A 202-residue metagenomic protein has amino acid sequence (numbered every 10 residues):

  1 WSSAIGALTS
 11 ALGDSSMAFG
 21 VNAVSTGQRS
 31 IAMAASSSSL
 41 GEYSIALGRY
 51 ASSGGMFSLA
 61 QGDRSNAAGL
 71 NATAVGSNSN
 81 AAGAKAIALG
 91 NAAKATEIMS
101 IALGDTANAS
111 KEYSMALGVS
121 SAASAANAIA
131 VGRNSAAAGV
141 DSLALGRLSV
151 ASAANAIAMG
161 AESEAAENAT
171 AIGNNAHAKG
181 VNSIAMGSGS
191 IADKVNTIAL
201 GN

Functional and structural regions predicted by a protein language model:
W1-N202: Periodic small-residue-enriched repeat registers in elongated scaffold domains
